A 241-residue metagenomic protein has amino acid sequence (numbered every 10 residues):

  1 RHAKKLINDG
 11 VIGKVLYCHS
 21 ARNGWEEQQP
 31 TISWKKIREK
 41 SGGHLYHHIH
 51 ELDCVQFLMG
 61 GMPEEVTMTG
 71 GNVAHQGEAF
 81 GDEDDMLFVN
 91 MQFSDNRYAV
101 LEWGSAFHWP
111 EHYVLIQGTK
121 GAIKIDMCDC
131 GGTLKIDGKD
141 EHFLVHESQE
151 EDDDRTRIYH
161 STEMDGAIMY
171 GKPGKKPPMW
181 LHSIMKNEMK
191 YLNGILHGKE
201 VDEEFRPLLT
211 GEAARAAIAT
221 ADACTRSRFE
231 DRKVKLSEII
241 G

Functional and structural regions predicted by a protein language model:
R1-G81, D231: Predominantly a Rossmann-like dinucleotide-binding segment in NAD(P)-dependent oxidoreductases
H2-K5, C54, F88, Y191 (+1 more regions): Alpha-helical elements of Rossmann-like donor-binding domains used by nucleotide-donor carbohydrate transfer enzymes
G13-Y17, R226-G241: C-terminal capping/lid region of NAD(P)-dependent oxidoreductase domains
I49, E102-P110: Glycine-rich phosphate/pyrophosphate-binding beta-alpha loops
M62, D95-R97, G121-A122, R232: Short acidic/polar mixed-charge low-complexity motifs
F80, K120-E212, G241: C-terminal glycine/acidic-rich active-site capping loop/insertion
D82-D84, V89-N96, I116-G118: Active-site beta-strand termini and strand-to-loop segments that position acidic
R215-R226: C-terminal hydrophobic helical "lid"/dimerization subdomain of Rossmann-like NAD(P)H-dependent oxidoreductases
